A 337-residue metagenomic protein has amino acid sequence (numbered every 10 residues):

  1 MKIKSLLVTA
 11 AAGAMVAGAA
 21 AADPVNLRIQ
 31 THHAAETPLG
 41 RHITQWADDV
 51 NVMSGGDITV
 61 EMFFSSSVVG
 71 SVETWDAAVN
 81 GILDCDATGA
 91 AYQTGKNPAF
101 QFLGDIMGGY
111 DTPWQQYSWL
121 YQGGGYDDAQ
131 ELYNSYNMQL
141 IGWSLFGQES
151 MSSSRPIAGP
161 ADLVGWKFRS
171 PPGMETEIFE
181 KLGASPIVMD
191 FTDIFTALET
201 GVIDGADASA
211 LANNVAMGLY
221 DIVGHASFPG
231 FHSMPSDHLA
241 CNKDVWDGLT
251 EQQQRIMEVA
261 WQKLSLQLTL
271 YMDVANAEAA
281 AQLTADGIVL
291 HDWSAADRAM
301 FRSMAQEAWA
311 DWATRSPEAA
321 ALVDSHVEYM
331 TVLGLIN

Functional and structural regions predicted by a protein language model:
M1-L7: Bacterial N-terminal signal peptides that target proteins for export
A11, D23-Q116, G124-N337: N-terminal secretory/targeting leader peptides
V16-A19: N-terminal signal peptide c-region/cleavage motif recognized by signal peptidases
